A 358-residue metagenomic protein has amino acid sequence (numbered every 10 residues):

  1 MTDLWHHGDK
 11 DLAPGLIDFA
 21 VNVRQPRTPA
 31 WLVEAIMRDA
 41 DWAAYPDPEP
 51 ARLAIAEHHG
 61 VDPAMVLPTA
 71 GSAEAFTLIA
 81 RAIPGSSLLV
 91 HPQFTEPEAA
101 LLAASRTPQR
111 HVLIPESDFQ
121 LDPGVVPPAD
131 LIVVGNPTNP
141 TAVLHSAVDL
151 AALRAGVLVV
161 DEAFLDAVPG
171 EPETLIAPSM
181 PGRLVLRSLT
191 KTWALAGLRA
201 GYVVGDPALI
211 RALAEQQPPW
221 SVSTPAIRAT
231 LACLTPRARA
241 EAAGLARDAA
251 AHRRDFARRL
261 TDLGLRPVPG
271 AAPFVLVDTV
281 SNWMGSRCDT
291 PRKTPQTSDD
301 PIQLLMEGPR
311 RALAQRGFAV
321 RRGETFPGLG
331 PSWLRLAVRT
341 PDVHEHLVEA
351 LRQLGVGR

Functional and structural regions predicted by a protein language model:
M1-P46, E57, G156: N-terminal "arm"/small-domain region of PLP-dependent enzymes with the aminotransferase-like
T28, G182-T261, L265-P267: PLP-dependent aminotransferase class I/II
A56-L78: Short loop-beta-helix segment that forms the pyridoxal 5′-phosphate
A80-L102, T107, H111: Conserved PLP-anchoring active-site segment centered on the Schiff-base-forming lysine
Q109-V168, P178: Active-site phosphate-binding strand-loop segment of PLP-dependent enzymes
G205, L276-W283, I302, R316-R358: Conserved PLP-binding active-site segment of the aspartate aminotransferase-like
A249-A250, L260-G285, D289, K293-R316 (+1 more regions): Conserved PLP-binding catalytic core of the aspartate aminotransferase-like
